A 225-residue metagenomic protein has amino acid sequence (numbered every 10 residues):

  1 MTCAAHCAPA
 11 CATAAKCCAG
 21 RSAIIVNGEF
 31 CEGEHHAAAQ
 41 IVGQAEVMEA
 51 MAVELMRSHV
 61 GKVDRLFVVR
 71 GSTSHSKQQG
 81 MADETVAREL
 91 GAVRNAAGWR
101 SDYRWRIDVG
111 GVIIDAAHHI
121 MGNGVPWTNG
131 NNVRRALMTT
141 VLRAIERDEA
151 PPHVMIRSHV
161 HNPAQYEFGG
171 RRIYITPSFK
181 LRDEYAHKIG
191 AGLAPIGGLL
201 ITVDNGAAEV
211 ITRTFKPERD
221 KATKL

Functional and structural regions predicted by a protein language model:
M1-W99: Core catalytic region of metal-dependent phosphoesterases/phosphodiesterases, especially metallo-beta-lactamase-like
A15-G20, V60-K62, D108, E146-A150 (+1 more regions): Flexible, charged surface loops at secondary-structure boundaries
S22, G130-N131, R219, L225: Polar, enzyme-active/binding microenvironments
A38, Q44, G80-A82, T128-G130 (+3 more regions): General "foldedness" signal
V53, R70-M81, I196-L225: Charge-rich, low-complexity terminal tails
K77-N129: An acidic, phosphate/nucleotide-engaging active-site surface
A87-L90, A194, A222: Short, surface-exposed, charged/polar-biased interaction segments
G110-F215: Conserved beta-sheet core of the metallophosphoesterase superfamily
